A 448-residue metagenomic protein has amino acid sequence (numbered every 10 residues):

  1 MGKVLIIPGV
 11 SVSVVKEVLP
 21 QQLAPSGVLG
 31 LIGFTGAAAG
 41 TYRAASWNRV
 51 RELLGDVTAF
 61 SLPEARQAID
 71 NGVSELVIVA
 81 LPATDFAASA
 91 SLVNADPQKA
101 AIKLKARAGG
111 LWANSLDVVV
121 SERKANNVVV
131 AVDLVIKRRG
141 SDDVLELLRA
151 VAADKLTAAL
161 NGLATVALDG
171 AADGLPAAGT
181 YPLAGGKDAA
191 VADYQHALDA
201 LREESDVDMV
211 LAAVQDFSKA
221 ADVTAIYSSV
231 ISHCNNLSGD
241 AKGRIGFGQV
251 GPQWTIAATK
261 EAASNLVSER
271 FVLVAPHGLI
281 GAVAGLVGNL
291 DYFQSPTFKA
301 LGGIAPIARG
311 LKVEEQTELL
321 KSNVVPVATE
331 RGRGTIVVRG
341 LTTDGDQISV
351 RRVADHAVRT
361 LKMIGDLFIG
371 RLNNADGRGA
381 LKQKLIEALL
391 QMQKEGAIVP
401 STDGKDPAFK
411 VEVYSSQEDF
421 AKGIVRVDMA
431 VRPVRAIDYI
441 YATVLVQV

Functional and structural regions predicted by a protein language model:
M1-K382, A388-Q391, E395-K410, Y414: A glycine- and small-residue-enriched flexible loop/hinge signal that marks low-structured segments
E387, Q391, T402-K405, M429-A430 (+1 more regions): Viral virion structural and adsorption modules
E412-V448: C-terminal edge-of-domain segments
